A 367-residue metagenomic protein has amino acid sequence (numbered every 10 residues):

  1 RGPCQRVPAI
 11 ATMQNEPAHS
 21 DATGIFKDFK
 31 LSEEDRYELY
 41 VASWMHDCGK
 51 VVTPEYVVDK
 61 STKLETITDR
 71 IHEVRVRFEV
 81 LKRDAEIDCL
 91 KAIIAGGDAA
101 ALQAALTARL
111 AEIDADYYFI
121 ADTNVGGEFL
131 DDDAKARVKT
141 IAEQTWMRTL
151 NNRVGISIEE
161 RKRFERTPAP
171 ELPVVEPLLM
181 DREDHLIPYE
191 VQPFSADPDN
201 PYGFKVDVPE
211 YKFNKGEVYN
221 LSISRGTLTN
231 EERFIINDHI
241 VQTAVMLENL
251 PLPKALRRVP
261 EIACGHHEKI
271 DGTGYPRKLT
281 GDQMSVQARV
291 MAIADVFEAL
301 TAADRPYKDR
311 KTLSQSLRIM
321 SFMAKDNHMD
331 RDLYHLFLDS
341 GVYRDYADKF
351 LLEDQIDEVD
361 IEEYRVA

Functional and structural regions predicted by a protein language model:
R1-A367: Histidine- and acidic-residue-rich, metal-dependent catalytic cores
